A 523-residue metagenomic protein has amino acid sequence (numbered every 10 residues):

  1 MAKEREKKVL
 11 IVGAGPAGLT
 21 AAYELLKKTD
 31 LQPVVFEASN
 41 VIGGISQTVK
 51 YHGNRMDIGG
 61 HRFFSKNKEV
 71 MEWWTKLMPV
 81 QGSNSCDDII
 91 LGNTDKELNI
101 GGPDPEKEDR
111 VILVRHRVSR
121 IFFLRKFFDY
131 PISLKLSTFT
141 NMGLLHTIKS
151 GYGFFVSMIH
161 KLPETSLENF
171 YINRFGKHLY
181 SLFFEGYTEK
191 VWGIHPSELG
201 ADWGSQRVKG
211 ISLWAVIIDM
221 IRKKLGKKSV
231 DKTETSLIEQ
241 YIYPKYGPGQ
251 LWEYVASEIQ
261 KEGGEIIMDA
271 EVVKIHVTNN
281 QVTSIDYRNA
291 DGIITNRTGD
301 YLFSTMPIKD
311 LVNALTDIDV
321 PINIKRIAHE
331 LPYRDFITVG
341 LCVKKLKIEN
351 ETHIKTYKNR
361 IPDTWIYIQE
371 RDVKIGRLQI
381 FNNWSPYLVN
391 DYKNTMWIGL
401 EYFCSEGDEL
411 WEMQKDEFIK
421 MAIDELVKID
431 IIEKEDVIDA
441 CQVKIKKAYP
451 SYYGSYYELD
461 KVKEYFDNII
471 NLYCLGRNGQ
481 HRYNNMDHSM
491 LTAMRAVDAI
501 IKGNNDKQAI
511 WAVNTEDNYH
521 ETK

Functional and structural regions predicted by a protein language model:
K7-V35: N-terminal Rossmann-like FAD-binding beta1-loop-alpha1 element of flavoenzymes
A17, V41, K309: Conserved Rossmann-like nucleotide-cofactor binding loop
L26-Y51: Glycine-rich FAD pyrophosphate-binding loop
K28, M268-E412, D416, K420-D430 (+1 more regions): Mid-domain catalytic core of redox enzymes that form a hydrophobic substrate pocket/lid adjacent to a catalytic redox
H52-M158: Dinucleotide-binding Rossmann-like beta1-alpha1 core, especially the glycine-rich loop that anchors the ADP
L136-T138, M142-G143, T147-T278, T283 (+2 more regions): Active-site/ligand-binding neighborhood in enzyme catalytic cores
E265-I267, I438-C441, Y473: General small-molecule cofactor/ligand-binding pocket signal
V443, Y452-K523: C-terminal lid/capping helical subdomain adjacent to the catalytic/cofactor pocket in oxidative enzymes
